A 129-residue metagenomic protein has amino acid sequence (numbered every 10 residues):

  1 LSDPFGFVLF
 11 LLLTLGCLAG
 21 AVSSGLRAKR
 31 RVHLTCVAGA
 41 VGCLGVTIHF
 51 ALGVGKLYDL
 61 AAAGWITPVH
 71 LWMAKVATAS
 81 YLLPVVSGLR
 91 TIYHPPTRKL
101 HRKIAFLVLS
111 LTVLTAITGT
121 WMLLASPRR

Functional and structural regions predicted by a protein language model:
L1-R129: Alpha-helical membrane insertion/targeting regions
